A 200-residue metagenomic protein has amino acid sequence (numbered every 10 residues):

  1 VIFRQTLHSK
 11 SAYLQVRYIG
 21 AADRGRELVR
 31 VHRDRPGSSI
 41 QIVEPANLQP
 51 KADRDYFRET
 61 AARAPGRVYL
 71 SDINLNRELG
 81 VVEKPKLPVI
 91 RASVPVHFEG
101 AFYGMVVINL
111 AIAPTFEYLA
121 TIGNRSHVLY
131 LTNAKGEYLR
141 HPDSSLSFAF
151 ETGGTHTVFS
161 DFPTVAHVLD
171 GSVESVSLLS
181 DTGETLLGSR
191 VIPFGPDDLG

Functional and structural regions predicted by a protein language model:
V1, L48, A52, H167-V168: Soluble or luminal CAZymes and related metallo-dependent hydrolases
I2-S9, V43, L79, A101 (+1 more regions): Solvent-exposed, extracytoplasmic
H8-D34, K51, A62-Y69, A120-R140 (+2 more regions): Short N-terminal helix-loop-first-beta-strand/juxtamembrane motif that initiates sensory/input modules
A12, P85-I90, R125, G183: Exposed loop/turn and edge beta-strand positions of beta-sandwich/beta-sheet ligand-binding modules
I19, P95-H97, T132, P193-P196: Core beta-strand residues in small-molecule sensory/regulatory alpha/beta domains
R33-L110, E117-Y118: Extracytoplasmic/periplasmic ligand-binding sensor regions of membrane-associated signaling proteins
R33-P36, S145-F148, G195: Short, surface-exposed beta-strand-loop junctions and turns on beta-sheet-rich folds
A101, T155-G200: Extracellular/periplasmic juxtamembrane segments that couple receptor/chemosensory ectodomains to their
